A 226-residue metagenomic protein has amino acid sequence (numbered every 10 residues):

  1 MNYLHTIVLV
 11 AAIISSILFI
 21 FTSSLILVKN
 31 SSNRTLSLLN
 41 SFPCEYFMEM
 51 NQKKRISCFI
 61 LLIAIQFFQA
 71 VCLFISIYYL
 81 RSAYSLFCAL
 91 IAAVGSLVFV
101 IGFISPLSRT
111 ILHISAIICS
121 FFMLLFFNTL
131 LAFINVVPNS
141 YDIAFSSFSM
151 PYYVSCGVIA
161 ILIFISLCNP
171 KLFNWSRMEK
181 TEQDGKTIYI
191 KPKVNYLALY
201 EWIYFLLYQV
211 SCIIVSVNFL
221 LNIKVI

Functional and structural regions predicted by a protein language model:
Y3-S32: N-terminal signal-anchor transmembrane alpha helix
I13-S24, A70, F74, Y153-K171: Hydrophobic core of alpha-helical transmembrane segments in multi-pass integral membrane proteins
T35-N51: Perimembrane loop-to-helix junctions flanking transmembrane segments
Y46-A70: Interfacial helix-start motif at the membrane-water boundary
F74-A92: Cytoplasmic juxtamembrane regions at transmembrane-helix boundaries
A89-Y152: Membrane-proximal helix-loop-helix units in multi-pass membrane proteins
F133-I226: Terminal transmembrane helical module of multi-pass membrane proteins
